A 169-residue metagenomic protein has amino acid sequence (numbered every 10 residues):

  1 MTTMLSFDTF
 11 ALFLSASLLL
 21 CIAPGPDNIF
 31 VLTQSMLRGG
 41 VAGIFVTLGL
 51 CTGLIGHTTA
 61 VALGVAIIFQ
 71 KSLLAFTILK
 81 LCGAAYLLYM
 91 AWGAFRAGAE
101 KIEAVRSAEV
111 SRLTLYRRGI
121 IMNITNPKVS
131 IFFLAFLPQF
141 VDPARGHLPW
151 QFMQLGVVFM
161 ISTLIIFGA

Functional and structural regions predicted by a protein language model:
T2-M4, T77, Y89-S130: Alpha-helical multi-pass membrane helix bundles of inner-membrane/thylakoid proteins, especially permease cores
T3-T77, A135-L155, F159: Juxtamembrane transmembrane-helix termini in multi-pass membrane transport proteins
L19, A23, G53, I121-K128 (+1 more regions): Residue-level hotspots within pore-lining transmembrane alpha-helices of multi-pass secondary transporters
I29, S35, T58, L81 (+3 more regions): Hydrophobic alpha-helical segments, especially transmembrane helices and their immediate juxtamembrane helical caps
G53-V65, L87-M90, S130, I166-A169: Alpha-helical transmembrane segments and their lipid-water interface positions in multi-pass membrane proteins
Q70, M122, F133, F167: Base-recognition residues in the alpha-helical recognition helix of bacterial helix-turn-helix
K71-E100, M160-A169: Selective transmembrane alpha-helices of multi-pass membrane proteins
